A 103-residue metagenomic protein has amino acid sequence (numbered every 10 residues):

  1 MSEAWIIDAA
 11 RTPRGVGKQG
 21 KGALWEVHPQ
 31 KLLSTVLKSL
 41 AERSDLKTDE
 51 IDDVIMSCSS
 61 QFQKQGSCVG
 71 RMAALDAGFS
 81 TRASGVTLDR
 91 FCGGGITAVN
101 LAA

Functional and structural regions predicted by a protein language model:
M1-A83: Conserved "HGTGT" condensation-loop signature of ketosynthase/thiolase-family condensing enzymes that catalyze
L88-A103: Active-site-proximal alpha-helical scaffold in enzymes
